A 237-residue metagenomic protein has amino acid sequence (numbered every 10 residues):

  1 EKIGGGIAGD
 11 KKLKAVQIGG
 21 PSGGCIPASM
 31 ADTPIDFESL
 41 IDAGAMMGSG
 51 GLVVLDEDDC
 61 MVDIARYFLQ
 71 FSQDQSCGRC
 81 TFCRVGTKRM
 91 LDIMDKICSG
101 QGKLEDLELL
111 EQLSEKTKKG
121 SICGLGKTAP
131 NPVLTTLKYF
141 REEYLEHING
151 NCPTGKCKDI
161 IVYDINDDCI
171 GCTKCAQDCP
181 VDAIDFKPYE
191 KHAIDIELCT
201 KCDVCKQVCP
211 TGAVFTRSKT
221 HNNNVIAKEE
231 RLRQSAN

Functional and structural regions predicted by a protein language model:
E1-V162: Redox cofactor-anchoring modules in respiratory/redox and cofactor-processing assemblies
P21-I26, C60, N131-V133, T173 (+6 more regions): Residues in flexible loops and secondary-structure boundaries
F68-F71, G150-G171, D182-K201, V214-R231: Ferredoxin-like iron-sulfur electron-transfer modules
S76-T87, K116, G120-K127, I161-D182 (+1 more regions): Cysteine-centered iron-sulfur cluster-binding motifs in ferredoxin-type domains/subunits of redox enzymes
L232-N237: A cross-taxon signal for low-complexity, glycine/charged-rich
